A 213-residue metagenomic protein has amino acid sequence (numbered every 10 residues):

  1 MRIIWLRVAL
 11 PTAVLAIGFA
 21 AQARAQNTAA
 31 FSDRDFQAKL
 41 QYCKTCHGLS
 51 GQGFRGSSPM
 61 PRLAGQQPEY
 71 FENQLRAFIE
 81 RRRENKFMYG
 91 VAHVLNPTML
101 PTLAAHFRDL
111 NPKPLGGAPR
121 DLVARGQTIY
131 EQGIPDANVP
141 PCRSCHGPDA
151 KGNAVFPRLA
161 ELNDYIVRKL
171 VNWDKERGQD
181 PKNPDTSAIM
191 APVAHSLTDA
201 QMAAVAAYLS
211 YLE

Functional and structural regions predicted by a protein language model:
M1-L10: Bacterial N-terminal signal peptides that target proteins for export
A9-G18: Bacterial N-terminal signal peptides
A21-L40, Q52-S57, D109-D136: Electrostatic cytochrome c docking/interface patches
F31, D35-A38, Y42, Y70 (+6 more regions): Extracytoplasmic/secreted proteins, especially bacterial periplasmic and envelope-associated proteins
D33-F36, G51-E80, Y89-V94, R143 (+3 more regions): Gly/Gly-Pro-rich "capping" loops immediately C-terminal to redox-active cysteine motifs in periplasmic/lumenal
Q41-L49, L103, V139-D149, V205: The canonical Cys-X-X-Cys-His
H47, I79, Y130, H146 (+2 more regions): Protein kinase-like catalytic domain
H93-L115, P192-E213: C-terminal capping alpha-helices of c-type cytochrome domains
